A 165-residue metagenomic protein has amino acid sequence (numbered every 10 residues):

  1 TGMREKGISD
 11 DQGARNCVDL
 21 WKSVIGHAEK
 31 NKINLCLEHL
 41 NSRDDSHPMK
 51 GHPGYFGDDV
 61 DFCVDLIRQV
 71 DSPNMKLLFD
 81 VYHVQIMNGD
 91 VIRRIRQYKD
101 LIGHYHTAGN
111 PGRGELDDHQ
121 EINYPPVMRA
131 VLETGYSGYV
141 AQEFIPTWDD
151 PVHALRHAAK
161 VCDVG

Functional and structural regions predicted by a protein language model:
T1, H39-N41, I102, G109: Short, small-residue-rich loop/turn micro-motifs
T1, R15-E38: Glycine/proline-rich, flexible active-site/cofactor-binding loop segments that harbor closely spaced acidic
G2-R15, S42-Y55: Surface-exposed cleft-lining segments at the edges of enzyme active sites
I8-D11, S23, K30, N34 (+2 more regions): Histidine-acidic metal/acid-base catalytic patches
N41-S42, H83: Active-site micro-motifs of SAM-dependent methyltransferase domains
